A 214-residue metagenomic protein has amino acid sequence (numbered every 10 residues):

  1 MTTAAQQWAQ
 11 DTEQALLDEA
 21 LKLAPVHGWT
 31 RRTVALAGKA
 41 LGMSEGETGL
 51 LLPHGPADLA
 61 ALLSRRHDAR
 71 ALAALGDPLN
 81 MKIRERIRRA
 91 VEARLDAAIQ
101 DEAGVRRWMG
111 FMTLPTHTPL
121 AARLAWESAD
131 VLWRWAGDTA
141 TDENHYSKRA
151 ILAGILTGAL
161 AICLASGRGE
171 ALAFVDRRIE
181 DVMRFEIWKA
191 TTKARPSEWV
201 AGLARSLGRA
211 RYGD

Functional and structural regions predicted by a protein language model:
T2-T3, W8-G46, H54-A61, R65: Short, amphipathic alpha-helix enriched in basic
E13, L17-E19, R84-R88, A122 (+1 more regions): Ser/Thr/Pro-rich, acidic low-complexity intrinsically disordered regulatory segments
T33, L59, L63, R86 (+7 more regions): Residue-level detector of well-ordered alpha-helical segments, enriched for hydrophobic/aromatic packing positions
G49-G76, E85: Conserved alpha-helical segments that form or flank metal/cofactor-binding pockets of metalloenzymes
A73-R107: Hydrophobic alpha-helical connector segments
A97-P119, R123-W126: Amphipathic alpha-helical segments used for helix-helix packing
T116-D138, Y146-A153, T157: Amphipathic alpha-helical packing segments from all-alpha helical-bundle domains
D138-S197: Hydrophobic/aromatic-rich alpha-helical bundle segments in the mid-to-C-terminal region
